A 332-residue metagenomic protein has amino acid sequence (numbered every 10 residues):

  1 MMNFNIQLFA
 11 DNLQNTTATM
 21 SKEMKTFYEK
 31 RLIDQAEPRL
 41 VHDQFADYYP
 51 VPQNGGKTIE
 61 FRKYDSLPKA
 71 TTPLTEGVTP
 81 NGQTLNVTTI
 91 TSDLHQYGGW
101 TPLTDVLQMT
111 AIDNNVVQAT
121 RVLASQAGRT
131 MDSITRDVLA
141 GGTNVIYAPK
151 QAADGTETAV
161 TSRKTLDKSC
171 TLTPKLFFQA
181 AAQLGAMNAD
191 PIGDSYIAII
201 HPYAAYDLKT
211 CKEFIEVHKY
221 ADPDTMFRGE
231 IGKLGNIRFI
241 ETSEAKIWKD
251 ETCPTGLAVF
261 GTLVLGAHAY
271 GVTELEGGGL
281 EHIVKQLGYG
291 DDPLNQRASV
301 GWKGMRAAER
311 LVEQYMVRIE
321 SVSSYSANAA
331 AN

Functional and structural regions predicted by a protein language model:
M2-S92, M316, A330: N-terminal "assembly arms/tails" that initiate or stabilize quaternary assembly in self-assembling proteins
A10-H42, A159-Q179, K209-N332: Sequence/fold signature of self-assembling virion shell proteins
L32-T71, A140, T171-V217, A221: Short, low-complexity, charged/polar segments at coil/turn and helix-coil boundaries
G56, Q96, G193-S195, L234 (+1 more regions): Extracytoplasmic
F61, R121, S125, A198 (+2 more regions): Hydrophobic alpha-helical segments involved in membrane association or supramolecular assembly
D65, D105, G304-A308: Beta-strand elements of well-folded, non-transmembrane domains
T84-A111, E281: Short acidic, glycine/tyrosine-flanked loop/strand segments centered on an H-E-D-like triad
T110-A186, A330-N332: Alpha-helical scaffold segments that mediate packing/assembly in large oligomeric complexes
